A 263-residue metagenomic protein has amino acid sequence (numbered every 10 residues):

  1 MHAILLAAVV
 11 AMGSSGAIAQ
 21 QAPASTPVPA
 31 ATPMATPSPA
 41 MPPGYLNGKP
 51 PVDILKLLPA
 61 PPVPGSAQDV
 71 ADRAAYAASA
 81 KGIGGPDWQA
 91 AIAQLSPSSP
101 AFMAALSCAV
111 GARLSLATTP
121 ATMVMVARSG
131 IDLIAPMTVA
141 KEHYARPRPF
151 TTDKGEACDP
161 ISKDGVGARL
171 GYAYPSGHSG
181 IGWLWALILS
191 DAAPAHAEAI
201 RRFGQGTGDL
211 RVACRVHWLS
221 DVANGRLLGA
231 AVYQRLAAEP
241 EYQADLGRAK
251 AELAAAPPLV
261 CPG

Functional and structural regions predicted by a protein language model:
M1-A7: Sec-dependent signal peptide recognition, specifically the positively charged N-region followed immediately by
H2, H178, H217: Histidine-centered active-site/metal-ligand motif
S14-S15: N-terminal signal peptide c-region/cleavage motif recognized by signal peptidases
P23-A213: Hydrophobic alpha-helical bundle signature of multipass membrane enzymes
G206-A237, A244: Interfacial helix-loop-helix junctions of multi-pass membrane proteins
V232-G263: C-terminal membrane module of polytopic membrane proteins
